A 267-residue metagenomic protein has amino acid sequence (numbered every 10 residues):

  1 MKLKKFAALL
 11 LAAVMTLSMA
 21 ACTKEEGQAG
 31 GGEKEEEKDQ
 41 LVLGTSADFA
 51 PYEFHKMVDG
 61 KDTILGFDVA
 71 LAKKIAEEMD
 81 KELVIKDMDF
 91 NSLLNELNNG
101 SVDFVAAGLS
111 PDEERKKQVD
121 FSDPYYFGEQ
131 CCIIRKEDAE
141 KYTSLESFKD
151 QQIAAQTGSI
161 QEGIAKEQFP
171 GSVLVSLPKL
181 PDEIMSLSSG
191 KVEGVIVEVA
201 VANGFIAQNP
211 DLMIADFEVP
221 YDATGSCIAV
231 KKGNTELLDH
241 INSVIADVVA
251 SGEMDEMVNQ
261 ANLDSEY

Functional and structural regions predicted by a protein language model:
M1-Q40, E266-Y267: Short, low-complexity disordered leader/linker segments with a strong preference for bacterial N-terminal type II
K24-E25, V69-E78, K136, Q152 (+2 more regions): Extended ligand-binding regions for polar small-molecule ligands
E25-G31, E82, I160-V175, M213-E218 (+1 more regions): Ligand-binding clefts/hinges and TM-proximal coupling segments of bilobed small-molecule sensing domains
G30-G31, R135-I153: Flexible hinge/capping segments at coil-to-helix
G32-L109: Extracytoplasmic small-molecule ligand-binding "clamshell" domains of the periplasmic binding protein/Venus flytrap
V42-T45, L145-G158, V173: Short loop->beta-strand "edge-of-pocket" segments that line small-molecule binding or catalytic clefts across diverse
A47, F127-I134, V199, N203-I245 (+1 more regions): Periplasmic-binding protein-like
N91-S92, L109-Q118, I164-E167, S188-S189 (+1 more regions): A ligand-binding cleft/hinge motif common to bilobed small-molecule-binding domains
